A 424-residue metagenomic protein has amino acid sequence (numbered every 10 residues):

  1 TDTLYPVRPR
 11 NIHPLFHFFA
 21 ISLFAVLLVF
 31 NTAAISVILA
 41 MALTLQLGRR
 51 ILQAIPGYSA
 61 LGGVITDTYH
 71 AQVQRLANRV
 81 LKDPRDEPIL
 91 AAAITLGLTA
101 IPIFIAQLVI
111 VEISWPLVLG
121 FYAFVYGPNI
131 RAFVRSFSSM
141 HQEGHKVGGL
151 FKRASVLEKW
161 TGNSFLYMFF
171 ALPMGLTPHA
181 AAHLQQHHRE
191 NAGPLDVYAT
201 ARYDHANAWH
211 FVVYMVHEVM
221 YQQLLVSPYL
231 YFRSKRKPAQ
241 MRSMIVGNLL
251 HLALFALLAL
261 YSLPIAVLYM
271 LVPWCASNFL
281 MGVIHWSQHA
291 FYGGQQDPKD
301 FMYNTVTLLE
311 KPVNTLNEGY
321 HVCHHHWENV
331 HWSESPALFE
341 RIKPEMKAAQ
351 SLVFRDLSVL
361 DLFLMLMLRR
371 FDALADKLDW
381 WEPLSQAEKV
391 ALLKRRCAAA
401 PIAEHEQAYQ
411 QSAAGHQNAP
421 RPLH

Functional and structural regions predicted by a protein language model:
T1-V267, S333-H424: Non-catalytic, topology-defining segments of multipass membrane proteins
Y126-P128, L249, C275-A276, K311 (+1 more regions): Short hydrophobic/aromatic segments of transmembrane alpha-helices and their interfaces
G127-P128, F137, P273-M281, H285: Alpha-helical transmembrane segments of multi-pass membrane proteins
I130-A132, L252-A253, N278-L280, V313-T315: Short hydrophobic "helix-edge" motifs at membrane interfaces and signal-peptide entry regions
F133-F137, Y269, H285, L316 (+1 more regions): Active-site alpha-helix of zinc metalloproteases
H179, Q186, F279-F291: Transmembrane alpha-helix/helix-exit interface in multi-pass inner-membrane proteins
I265-C275: Interfacial segments of alpha-helical transmembrane regions
W286-N329, S335-L338: Cytosolic/matrix-facing juxtamembrane and C-terminal tails of multi-pass cellular membrane proteins
